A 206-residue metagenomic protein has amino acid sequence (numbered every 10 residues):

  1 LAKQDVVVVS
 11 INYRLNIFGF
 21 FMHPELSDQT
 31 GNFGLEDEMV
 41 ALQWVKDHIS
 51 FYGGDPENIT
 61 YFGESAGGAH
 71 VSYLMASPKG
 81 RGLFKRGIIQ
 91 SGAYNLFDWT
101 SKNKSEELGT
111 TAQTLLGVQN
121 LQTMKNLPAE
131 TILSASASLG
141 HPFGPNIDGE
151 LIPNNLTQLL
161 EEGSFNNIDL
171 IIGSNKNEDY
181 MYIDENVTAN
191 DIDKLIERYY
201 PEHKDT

Functional and structural regions predicted by a protein language model:
L1-L121, L159-I183: Serine-hydrolase-like catalytic core of hydrolytic proteins
T123, A129-T206: Substrate-gating cap/lid region and adjacent catalytic-acid/histidine neighborhood within extracellular/lumenal
